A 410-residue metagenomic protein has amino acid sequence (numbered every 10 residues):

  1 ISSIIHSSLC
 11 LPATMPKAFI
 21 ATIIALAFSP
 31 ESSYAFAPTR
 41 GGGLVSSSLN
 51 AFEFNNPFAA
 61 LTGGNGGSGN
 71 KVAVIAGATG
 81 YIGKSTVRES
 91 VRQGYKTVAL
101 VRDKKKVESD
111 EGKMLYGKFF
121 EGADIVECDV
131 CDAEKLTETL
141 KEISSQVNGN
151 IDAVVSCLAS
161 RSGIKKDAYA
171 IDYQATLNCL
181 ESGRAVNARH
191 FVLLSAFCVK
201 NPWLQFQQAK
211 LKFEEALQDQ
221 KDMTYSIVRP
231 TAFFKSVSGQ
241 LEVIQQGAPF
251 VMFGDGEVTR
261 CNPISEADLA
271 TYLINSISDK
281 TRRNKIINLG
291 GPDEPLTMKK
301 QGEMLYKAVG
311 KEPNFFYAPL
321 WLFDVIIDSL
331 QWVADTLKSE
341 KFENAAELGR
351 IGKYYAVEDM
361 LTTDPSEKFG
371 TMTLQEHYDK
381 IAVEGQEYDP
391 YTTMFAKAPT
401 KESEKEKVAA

Functional and structural regions predicted by a protein language model:
I1-V45, A51: N-terminal chloroplast transit peptides
F52-K118, C131-E134, K141, G149 (+4 more regions): Oxidoreductase cofactor-interface core, primarily capturing Rossmann-like NAD(P)-dependent enzymes
F54-N56, W321-A410: A hydrophobic C-terminal alpha-helical subdomain
A76, C157, L194: Residues lining the SAM
C128: Cofactor-binding loops of NAD(P)H-dependent oxidoreductases, dominated by short-chain dehydrogenase/reductases
T137, L177-L180, E266-I274, T371-D379: Short, amphipathic alpha-helical "lid/cap" segments that border enzyme active or binding sites
E142-C157, R161-F191, Q208-E215: NAD(P)-cofactor binding segment of oxidoreductase domains
I151, T176, Q240, M298 (+1 more regions): A general structural signal for well-ordered alpha-helical segments in protein cores
